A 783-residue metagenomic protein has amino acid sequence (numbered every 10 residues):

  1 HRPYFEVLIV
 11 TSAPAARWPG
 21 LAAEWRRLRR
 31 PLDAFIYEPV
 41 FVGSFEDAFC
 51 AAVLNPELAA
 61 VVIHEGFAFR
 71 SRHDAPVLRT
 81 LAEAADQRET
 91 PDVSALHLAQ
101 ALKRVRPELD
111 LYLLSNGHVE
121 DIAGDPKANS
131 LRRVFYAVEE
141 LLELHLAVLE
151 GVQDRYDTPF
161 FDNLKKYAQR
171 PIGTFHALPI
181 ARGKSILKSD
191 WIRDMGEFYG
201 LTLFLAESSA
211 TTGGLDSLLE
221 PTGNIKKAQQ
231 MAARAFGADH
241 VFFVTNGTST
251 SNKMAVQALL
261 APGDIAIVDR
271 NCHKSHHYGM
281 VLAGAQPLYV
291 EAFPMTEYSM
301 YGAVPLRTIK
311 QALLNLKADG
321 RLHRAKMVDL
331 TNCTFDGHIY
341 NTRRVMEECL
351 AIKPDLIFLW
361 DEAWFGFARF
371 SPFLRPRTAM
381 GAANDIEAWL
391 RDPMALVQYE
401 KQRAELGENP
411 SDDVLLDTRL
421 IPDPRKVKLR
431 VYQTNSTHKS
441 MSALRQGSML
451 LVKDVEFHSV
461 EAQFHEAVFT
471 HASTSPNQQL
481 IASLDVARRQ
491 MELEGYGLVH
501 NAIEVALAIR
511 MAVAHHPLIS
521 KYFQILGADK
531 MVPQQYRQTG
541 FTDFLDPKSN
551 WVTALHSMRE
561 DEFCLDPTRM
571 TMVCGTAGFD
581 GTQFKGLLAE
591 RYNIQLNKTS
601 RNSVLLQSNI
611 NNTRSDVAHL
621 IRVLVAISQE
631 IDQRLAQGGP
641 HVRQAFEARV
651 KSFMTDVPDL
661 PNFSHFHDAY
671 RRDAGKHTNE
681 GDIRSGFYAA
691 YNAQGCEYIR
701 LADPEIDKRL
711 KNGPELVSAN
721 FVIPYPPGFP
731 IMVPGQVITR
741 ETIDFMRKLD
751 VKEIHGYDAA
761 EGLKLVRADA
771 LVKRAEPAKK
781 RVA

Functional and structural regions predicted by a protein language model:
H1-S217, K226, R234, A379-E408 (+2 more regions): Non-catalytic terminal extensions of PLP-dependent enzymes
R2, E6-S12, G20-N55, I63-G66 (+3 more regions): Conserved PLP-enzyme active-site core in the AAT-like
G214-I225, V241-T245, T331, F335 (+1 more regions): Short acidic-aromatic active-site loops that bind/stabilize oxyanions
Q229-Q230, H277, M346, K585-G586: Short glycine-/small-residue-rich flexible loop motifs, especially phosphate/cofactor-binding loops
A232-A233, I309: Structural element of the ATP-grasp superfamily
A233-A255: Short loop-beta-helix segment that forms the pyridoxal 5′-phosphate
